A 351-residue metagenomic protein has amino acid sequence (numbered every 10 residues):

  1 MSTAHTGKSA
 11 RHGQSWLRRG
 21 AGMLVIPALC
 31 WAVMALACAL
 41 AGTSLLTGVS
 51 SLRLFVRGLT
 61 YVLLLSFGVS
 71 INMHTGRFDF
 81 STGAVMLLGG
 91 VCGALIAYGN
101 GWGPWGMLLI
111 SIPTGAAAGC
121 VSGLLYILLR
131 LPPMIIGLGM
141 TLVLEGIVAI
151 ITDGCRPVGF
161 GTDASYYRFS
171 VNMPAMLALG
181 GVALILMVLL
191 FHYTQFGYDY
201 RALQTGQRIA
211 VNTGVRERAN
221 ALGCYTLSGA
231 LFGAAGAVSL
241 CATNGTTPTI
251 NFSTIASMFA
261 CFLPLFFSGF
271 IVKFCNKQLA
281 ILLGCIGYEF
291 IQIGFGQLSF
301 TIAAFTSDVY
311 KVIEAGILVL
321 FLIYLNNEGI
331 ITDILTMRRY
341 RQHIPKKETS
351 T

Functional and structural regions predicted by a protein language model:
M1-L36, T205-R208, N212-A219, G294-T351: Cytosolic-side transmembrane-helix boundaries in multi-pass membrane proteins
L29-T47, T75, I147-T152, L189-Q195 (+1 more regions): Structural signal for alpha-helical transmembrane segments and their membrane-water exit/capping regions in multi-pass
W31-A39, G48-N100, Y126, L263-Q278 (+1 more regions): Single transmembrane alpha-helix segments in multi-pass membrane proteins
T43-L54, G229-P264: Inter-helical junctions in multi-pass inner-membrane proteins, predominant in energy-converting antiporter-like
G101-T141, V182, L283: Alpha-helical transmembrane segments within multi-pass membrane transporters and channels
G103, A118-S122, N172-P248: Helix-loop-helix "hairpin" substructures at the membrane interface of multi-pass membrane proteins
L129, P133-Y193, L222, T243-N251 (+3 more regions): Transmembrane helix-bundle core of multi-pass membrane transporters and related energy-transducing complexes
T247-V312: Transmembrane alpha-helical segments in multi-pass inner-membrane proteins
